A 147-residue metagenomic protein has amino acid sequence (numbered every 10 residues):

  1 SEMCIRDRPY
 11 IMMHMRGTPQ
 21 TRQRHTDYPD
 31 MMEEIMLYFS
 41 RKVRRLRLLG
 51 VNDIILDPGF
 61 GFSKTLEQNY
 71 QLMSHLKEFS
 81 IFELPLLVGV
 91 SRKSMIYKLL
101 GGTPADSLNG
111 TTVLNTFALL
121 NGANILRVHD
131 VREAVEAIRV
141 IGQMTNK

Functional and structural regions predicted by a protein language model:
M3-I5: Short, small-residue-biased leader/transition segments that mark boundaries at the very start of proteins
R8-G17, P58, L84-S91: Non-cysteine beta-strand/loop elements that form the S-adenosyl-L-methionine
T21-E34, I96-N109: Active-site mouth loops of central-metabolism enzymes
R22, V43-I54, Y70-L99, L119-L120 (+1 more regions): Nucleotide and nucleotide-moiety/phosphate-recognizing core
Y28-Y38, F60-S74: Active-site glycine- and acidic-residue-rich loops that bind and position anionic ligands or nucleotide-like cofactors
M36-V43, M73-K77, N115, V131 (+1 more regions): Generic structural signal for well-ordered alpha-helices, preferentially at hydrophobic/aromatic core positions
T65-H75, A105-T112, I138-K147: Short, electropositive alpha-helical surface patch
L119, V128-K147: C-terminal helical cap(s) of enzyme catalytic domains, especially alpha/beta-barrels
